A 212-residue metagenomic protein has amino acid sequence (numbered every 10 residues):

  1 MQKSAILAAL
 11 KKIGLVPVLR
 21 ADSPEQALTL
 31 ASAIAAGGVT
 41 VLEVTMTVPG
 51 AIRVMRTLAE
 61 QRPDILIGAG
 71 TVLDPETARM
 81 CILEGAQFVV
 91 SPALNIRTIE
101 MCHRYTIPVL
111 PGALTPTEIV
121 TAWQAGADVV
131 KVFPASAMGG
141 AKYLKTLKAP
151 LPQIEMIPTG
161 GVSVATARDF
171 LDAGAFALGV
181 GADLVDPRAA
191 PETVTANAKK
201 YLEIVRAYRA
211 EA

Functional and structural regions predicted by a protein language model:
M1-G85, R104, M156, V164-A165 (+2 more regions): Conserved N-terminal beta1-alpha1 strand-loop-helix module at the mouth
A5, V54, E76-T77, R97-T98 (+3 more regions): Short acidic active-site motifs
V18, E43, G68, V90 (+3 more regions): Conserved beta-strand positions in the central sheet of alpha/beta enzyme cores
V39-V44, I82-Q87, H103-Y105, T115-L144 (+1 more regions): Glycine/Thr-rich beta-alpha phosphate-binding loop at enzyme active sites
M46, T71, P92-L94, A113-T115 (+3 more regions): Short secondary-structure boundary segments
G68-A69, D74-P116, V120: Helix-adjacent hinge/juxtasegments
F88-M101, K131-G140, A173-N197: Glycine-rich phosphate-binding active-site loops on the catalytic face of alpha/beta enzymes
L110-K131, E155, T159, S163 (+2 more regions): Catalytic alpha/beta core domains of metabolic enzymes, predominantly
